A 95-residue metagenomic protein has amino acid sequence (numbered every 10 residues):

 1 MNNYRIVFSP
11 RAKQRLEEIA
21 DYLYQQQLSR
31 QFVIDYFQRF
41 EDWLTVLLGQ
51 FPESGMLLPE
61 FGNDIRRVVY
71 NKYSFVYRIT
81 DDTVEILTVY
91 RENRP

Functional and structural regions predicted by a protein language model:
M1-F61: Basic, Lys/Arg-enriched alpha-helical interface segments
R66, Y70-S74, R78-P95: Enriched for short, Lys/Arg-rich terminal
